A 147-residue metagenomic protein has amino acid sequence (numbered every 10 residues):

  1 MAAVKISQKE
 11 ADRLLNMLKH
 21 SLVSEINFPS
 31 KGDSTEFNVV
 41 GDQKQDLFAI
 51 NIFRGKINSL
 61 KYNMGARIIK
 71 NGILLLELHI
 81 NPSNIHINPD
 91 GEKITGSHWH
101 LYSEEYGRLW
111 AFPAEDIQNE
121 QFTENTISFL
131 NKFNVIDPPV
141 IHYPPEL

Functional and structural regions predicted by a protein language model:
M1-L47: Charge-rich, low-complexity N-terminal segments
R13-L15, L76-P89, N131-P139: A short, terminal or domain-edge coil/loop segment
K19, V23, D33, F53 (+4 more regions): Short linear sequence elements within intrinsically disordered, low-complexity coil regions
F28-G32, P138-L147: Short glycine-rich, low-complexity/disordered patches
K31-I80: Amphipathic, interaction-prone secondary-structure segments
N63-D116: An exposed acidic His-Trp-rich patch
R108-N131, I136-P144: Well-ordered alpha/beta subsegment
